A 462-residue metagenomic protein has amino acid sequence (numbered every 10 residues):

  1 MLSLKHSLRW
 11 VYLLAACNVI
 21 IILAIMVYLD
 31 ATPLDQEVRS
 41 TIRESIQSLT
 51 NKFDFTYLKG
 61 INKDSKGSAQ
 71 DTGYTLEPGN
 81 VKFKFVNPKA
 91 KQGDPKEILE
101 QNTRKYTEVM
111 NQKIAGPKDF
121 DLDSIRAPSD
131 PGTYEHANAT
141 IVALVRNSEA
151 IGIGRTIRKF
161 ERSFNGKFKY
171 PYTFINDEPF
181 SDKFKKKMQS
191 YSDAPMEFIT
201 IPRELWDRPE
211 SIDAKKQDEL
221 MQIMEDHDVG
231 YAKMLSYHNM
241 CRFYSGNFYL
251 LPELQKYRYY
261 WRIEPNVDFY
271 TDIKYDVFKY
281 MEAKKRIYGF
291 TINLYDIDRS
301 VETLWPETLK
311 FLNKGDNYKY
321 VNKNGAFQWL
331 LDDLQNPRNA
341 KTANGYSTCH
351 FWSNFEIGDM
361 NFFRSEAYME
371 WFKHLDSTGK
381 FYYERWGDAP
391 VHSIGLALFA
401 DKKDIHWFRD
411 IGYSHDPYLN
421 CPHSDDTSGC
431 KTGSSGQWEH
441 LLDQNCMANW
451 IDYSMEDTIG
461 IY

Functional and structural regions predicted by a protein language model:
L2-F168, S192-A194, I199-T200, P209-V229 (+3 more regions): Juxtamembrane luminal stem/stalk of type II transmembrane Golgi/ER carbohydrate-processing enzymes
A24-M26, C349-F351, F362, Y368-Y462: C-terminal catalytic/acceptor-binding lobe
A150-K159, D182, K274-Y275, A389-P390: Well-ordered, non-membrane alpha-helical segments in soluble/globular domains
P171-E178: Short internal beta-strands
D182-P195: Short, aromatic/basic amphipathic alpha-helical patches
H227-S236, M240-C241, P252, V267-S377 (+3 more regions): Conserved catalytic core of nucleotide-sugar-dependent glycosyltransferases
S245-Y259: Active-site nucleotide-sugar/metal-binding loop of Leloir-type enzymes
